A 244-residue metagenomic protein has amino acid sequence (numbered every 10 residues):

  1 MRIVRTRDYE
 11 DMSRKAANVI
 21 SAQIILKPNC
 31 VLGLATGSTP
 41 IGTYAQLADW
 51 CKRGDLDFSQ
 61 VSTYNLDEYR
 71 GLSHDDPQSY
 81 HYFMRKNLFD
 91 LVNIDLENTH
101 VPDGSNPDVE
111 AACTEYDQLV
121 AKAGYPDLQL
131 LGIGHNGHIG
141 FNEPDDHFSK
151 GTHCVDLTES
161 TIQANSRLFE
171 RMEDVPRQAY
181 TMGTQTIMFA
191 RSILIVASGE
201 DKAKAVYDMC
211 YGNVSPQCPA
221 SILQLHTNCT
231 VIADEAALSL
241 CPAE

Functional and structural regions predicted by a protein language model:
M1-L32: N-terminal glycine-/serine-/threonine-rich phosphate-binding loop
L26-K52: Glycine-rich N-terminal segment of FAD-binding domains in flavoprotein oxidoreductases, spanning the beta-loop-helix
G33-G37, N65, P102-D103, L130-I133 (+2 more regions): Short beta-strand segments
Q46-D57, Y80-Y82, P144-H153, V214: A glycine- and small-aliphatic-rich helix-loop capping segment at beta-alpha/alpha-beta transitions that lines
L56-Q129: Ligand-binding beta-strand-loop-alpha-helix segment within the catalytic cores of soluble metabolic enzymes
G124-S149: Glycine-rich phosphate-binding loop
G140-T184: Class I SAM-dependent methyltransferase SAM-binding "motif I" and its flanking Rossmann-like core
Q185, F189-E244: ATP/nucleoside-binding phosphotransfer catalytic cores, i.e., glycine-rich phosphate-binding loops
